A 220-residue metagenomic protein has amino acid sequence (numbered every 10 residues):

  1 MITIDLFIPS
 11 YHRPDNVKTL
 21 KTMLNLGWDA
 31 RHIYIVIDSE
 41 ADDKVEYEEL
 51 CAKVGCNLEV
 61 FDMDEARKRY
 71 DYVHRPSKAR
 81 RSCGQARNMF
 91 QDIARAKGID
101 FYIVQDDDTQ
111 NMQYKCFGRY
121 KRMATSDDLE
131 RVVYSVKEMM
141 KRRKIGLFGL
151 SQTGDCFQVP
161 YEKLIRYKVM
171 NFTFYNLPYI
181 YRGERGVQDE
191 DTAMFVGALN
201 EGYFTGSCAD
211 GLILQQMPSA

Functional and structural regions predicted by a protein language model:
T3-F7, H32-Y34, A193: Cell-envelope/extracellular polymer assembly enzymes that use nucleotide-activated donors
I4-R13, D38: A conserved hydrophobic helix/loop-capping motif in glycosyltransferases and polysaccharide synthases
H12-G27, D42-E49: Short, well-formed alpha-helical segments that are part of the catalytic scaffolds of diverse glycosyltransferases
R13, A66, D108-Q110, T153-C156 (+2 more regions): Short, solvent-exposed loop/turn segments at secondary-structure junctions
E40-D100, Q110-K121: Active-site-proximal specificity loops/subdomain of glycosyltransferases
F101-Q105: Short aromatic-hydrophobic micro-motifs that form the base-stacking/packing surface for donor nucleotide recognition
M112-T192, V196, N200: Conserved catalytic core of nucleotide-sugar-dependent glycosyltransferases
C208-A220: Active-site donor/metal-binding and catalytic loop motifs of nucleotide-sugar-dependent glycosylation enzymes
